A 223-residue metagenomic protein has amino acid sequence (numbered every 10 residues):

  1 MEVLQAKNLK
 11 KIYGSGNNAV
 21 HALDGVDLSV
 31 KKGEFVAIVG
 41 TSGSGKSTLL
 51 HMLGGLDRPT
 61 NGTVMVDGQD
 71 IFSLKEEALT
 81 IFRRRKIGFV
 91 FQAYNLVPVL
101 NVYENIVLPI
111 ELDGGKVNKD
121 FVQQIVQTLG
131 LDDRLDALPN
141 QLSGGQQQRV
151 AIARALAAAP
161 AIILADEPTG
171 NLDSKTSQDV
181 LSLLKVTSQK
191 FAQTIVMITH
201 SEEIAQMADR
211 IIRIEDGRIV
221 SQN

Functional and structural regions predicted by a protein language model:
E2-I214: ABC family nucleotide-binding domain
I211-N223: H-loop (His-switch) and adjacent beta-strand-loop-beta switch element of ABC-type ATPase nucleotide-binding domains
